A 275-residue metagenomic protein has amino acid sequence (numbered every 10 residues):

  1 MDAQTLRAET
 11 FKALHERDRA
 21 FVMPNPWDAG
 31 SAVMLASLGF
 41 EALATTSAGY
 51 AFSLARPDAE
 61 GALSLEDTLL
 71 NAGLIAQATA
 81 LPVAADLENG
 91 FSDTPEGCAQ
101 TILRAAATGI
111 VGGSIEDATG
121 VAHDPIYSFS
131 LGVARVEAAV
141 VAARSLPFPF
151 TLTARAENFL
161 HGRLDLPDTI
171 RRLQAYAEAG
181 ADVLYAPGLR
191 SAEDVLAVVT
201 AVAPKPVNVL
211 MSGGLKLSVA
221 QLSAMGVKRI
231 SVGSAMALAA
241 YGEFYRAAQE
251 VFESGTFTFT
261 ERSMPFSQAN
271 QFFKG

Functional and structural regions predicted by a protein language model:
D2-V232, A239-Y241, Y245-R246, E250: Alpha/beta enzyme core
K228-G275: Conserved alpha/beta catalytic core and glycan-binding cleft of carbohydrate-active enzymes
